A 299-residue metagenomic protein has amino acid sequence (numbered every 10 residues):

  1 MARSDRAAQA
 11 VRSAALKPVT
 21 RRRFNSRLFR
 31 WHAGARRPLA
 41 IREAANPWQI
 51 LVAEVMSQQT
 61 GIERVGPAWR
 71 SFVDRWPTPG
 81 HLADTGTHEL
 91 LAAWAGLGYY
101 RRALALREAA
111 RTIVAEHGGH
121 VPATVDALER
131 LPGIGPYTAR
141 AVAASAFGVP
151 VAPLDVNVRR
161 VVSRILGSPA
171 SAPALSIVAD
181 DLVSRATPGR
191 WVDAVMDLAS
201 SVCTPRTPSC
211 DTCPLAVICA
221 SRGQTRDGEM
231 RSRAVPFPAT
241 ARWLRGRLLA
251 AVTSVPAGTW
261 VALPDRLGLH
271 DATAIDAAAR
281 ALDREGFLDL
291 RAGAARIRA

Functional and structural regions predicted by a protein language model:
A2, L16: Non-catalytic, usually N-terminal nucleic-acid engagement modules in DNA/RNA processing proteins
S26-R245, A257-W260, P264-A272, A299: Catalytic cores of DNA base-excision repair glycosylases
V142, A277-A281, R296-R298: Residues in the recognition helix of alpha-helical DNA-binding motifs
R245-V252: Hydrophobic residues on short alpha-helical segments
L269-R284: Short amphipathic alpha-helical interaction segments
D283-A295: A short, conserved structural fragment
